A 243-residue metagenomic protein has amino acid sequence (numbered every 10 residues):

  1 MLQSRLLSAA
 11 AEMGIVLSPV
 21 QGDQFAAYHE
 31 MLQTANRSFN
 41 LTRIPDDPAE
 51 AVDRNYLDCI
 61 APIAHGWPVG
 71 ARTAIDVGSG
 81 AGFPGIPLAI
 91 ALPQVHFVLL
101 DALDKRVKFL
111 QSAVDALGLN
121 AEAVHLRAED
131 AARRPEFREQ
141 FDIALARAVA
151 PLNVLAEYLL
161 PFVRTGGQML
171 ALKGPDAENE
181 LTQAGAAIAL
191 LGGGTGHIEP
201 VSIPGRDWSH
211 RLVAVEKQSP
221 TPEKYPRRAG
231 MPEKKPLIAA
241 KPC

Functional and structural regions predicted by a protein language model:
M1-A71, I75, K105-N120, R228-A229: Class I SAM-dependent transferase core
P19, H125-R127, E199: Short loop/edge segments at beta-strand edges and connector loops that shape dinucleotide/nucleotide cofactor-binding
L32, L88, K173, V215: Residue-level signal for inorganic ion chemistry
L57-A148, A156-E157: Conserved SAM/SAH cofactor-binding pocket of Class I
L92, V163-T165: Helix-to-beta-strand junctions that scaffold the AdoMet/dcAdoMet cofactor pocket in Class I SAM-dependent enzymes
R106-K108, A177, L181: Short alpha-helix immediately C-terminal to the canonical SAM-binding loop
G166-D176: Conserved beta-strand signature within the Rossmann-like core of class I S-adenosyl-L-methionine
T182-C243: SAM/dcSAM-binding transferase cores
